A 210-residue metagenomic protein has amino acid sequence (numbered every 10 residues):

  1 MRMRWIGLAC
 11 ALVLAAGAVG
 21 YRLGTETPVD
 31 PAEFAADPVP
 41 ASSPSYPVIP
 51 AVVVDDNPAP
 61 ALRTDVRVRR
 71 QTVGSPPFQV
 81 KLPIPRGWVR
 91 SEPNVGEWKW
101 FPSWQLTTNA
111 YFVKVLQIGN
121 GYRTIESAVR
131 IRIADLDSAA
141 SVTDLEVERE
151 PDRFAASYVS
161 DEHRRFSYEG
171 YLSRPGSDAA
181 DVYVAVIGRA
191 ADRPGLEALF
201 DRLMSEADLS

Functional and structural regions predicted by a protein language model:
M1-W98, I187-S210: N-terminal targeting sequences that direct proteins away from the cytosol to non-cytosolic compartments
V13-A16, R130-A134: Eukaryotic low-complexity, intrinsically disordered regulatory segments enriched in serine, proline and acidic residues
D65-G74, T108-K114, L136-T143: Short low-complexity stretches enriched in small and charged residues
T72-G74, Q105, V159, S173-R174: A generic structural motif
G74-A128: Secretory pathway targeting signatures of secreted, lumenal, and periplasmic proteins
P93, K99, Q105-L116, S173-A185 (+1 more regions): Non-transmembrane interaction and regulatory regions of membrane-associated proteins
Q117-N120, V159-H163, V186-D192: Short, flexible beta-strand-to-coil junctions
I133-D181, D208: Signature of long, low-cysteine stretches enriched in small and polar/charged residues
